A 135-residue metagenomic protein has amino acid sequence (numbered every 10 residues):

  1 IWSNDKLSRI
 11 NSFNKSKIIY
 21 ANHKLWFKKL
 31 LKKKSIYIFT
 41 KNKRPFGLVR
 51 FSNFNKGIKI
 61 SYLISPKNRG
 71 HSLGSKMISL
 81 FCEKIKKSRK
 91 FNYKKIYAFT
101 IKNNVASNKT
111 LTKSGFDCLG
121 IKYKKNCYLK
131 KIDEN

Functional and structural regions predicted by a protein language model:
I1-K17: A short, well-structured alpha-helix characteristic of acyl/acetyltransferase catalytic modules
W2, L30, I85-S88: Hydrophobic helix-cap positions at the C-terminus of alpha-helices in RecA-like/P-loop ATPase nucleotide-binding cores
K6, A21-L25, V105: Generic alpha-helical secondary structure signal
K6-L7, K34, R89: Structural motif
F13, K34, Y93-K95: Short secondary-structure junction motifs
S16-K34: Active-site rim helix/loop that mediates acceptor-substrate recognition in acyltransferases
T40-N135: Acyl-donor (CoA/ACP) binding surface of acyl/acetyltransferases
